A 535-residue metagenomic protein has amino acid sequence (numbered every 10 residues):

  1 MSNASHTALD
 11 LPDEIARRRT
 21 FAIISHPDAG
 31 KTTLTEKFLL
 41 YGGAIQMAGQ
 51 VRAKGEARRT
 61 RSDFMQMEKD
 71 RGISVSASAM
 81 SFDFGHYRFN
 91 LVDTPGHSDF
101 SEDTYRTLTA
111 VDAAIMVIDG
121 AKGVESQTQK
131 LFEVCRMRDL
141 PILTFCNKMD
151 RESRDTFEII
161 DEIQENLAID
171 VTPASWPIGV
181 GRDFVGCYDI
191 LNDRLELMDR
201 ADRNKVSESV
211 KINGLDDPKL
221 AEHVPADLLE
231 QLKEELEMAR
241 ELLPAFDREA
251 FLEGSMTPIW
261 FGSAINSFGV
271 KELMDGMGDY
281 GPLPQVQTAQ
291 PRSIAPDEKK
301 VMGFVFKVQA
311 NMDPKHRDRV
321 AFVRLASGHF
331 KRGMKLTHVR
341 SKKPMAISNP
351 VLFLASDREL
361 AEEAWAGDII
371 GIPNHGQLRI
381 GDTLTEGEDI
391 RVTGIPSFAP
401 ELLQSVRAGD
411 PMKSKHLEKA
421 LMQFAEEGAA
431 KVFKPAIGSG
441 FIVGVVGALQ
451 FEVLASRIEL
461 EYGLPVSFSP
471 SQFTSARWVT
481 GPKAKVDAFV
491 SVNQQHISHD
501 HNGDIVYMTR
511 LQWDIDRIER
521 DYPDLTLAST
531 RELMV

Functional and structural regions predicted by a protein language model:
M1-V535: Structural and coupling elements of P-loop NTPases
